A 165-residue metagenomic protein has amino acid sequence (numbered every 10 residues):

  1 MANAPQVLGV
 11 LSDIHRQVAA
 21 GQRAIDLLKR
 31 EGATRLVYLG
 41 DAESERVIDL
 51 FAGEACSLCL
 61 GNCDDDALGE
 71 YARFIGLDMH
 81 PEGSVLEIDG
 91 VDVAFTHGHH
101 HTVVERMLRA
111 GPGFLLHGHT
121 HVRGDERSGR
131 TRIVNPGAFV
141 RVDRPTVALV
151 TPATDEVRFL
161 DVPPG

Functional and structural regions predicted by a protein language model:
M1-L50, E54, D65, E70-Y71 (+1 more regions): N-terminal active-site segment of His-dependent metallophosphoesterases
A2-P5, R30, H80-D89, R127-G129 (+1 more regions): Binuclear metal-dependent phosphoesterase catalytic core
V10-S12, R35-D41, S57-N62, A94-H97 (+2 more regions): Active-site neighborhood of phospho(di)ester-bond hydrolases with catalytic His/Asp-centered motifs
H15-A20, E43-R46, C63-G69, H100-E105 (+2 more regions): Active-site environment of divalent metal-dependent phosphoester hydrolases
R46, R73-D78, P136-F139: Short linear motifs in intrinsically disordered
A52-E54, G111, G129: Short, structured coil segments at secondary-structure junctions
S57-G98: Helix-adjacent hinge/juxtasegments
P81-D125: Internal catalytic-core helix/loop-beta-alpha segment that presents or stabilizes conserved functional determinants
